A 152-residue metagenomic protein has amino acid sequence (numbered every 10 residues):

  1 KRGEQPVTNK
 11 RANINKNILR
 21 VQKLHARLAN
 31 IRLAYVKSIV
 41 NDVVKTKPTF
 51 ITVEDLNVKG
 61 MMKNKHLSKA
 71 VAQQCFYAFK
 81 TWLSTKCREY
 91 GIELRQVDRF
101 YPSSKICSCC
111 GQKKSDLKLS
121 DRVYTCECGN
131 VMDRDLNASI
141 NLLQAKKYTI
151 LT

Functional and structural regions predicted by a protein language model:
K1-T152: Positively charged, helix-rich recognition surfaces that bind polyanionic ligands
